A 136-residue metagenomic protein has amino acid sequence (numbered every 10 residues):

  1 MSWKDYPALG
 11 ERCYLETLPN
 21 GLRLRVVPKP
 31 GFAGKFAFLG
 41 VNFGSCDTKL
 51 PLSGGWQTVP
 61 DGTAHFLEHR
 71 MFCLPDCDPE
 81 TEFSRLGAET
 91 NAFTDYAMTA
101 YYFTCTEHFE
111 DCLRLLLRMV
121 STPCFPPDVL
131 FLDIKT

Functional and structural regions predicted by a protein language model:
M1-K35: N- or domain-start disorder-to-order transition segments that initiate the globular core
M1-S2, E11-T17, P75-E80, F131 (+1 more regions): Short linear motifs at secondary-structure transitions and domain/linker junctions
S2-L9, L39-G44, T136: Short N-terminal helix-initiation segments at or just after the protein's N-terminus
K4-G10, E68-L74, F83-R85, T122-P127: A generic short-segment signal for beta-strand/edge and adjacent turn/coil regions
L24, A37, T99, K135: A broad, low-specificity signal marking well-ordered, structured residues that form hydrophobic/aromatic
F38-D111: M16/MPP (pitrilysin/insulinase) zinc-metallopeptidase core fold and M16-derived inactive scaffolds
L74-P75, F103-T136: M16/insulysin-pitrilysin zinc metalloprotease superfamily fold
